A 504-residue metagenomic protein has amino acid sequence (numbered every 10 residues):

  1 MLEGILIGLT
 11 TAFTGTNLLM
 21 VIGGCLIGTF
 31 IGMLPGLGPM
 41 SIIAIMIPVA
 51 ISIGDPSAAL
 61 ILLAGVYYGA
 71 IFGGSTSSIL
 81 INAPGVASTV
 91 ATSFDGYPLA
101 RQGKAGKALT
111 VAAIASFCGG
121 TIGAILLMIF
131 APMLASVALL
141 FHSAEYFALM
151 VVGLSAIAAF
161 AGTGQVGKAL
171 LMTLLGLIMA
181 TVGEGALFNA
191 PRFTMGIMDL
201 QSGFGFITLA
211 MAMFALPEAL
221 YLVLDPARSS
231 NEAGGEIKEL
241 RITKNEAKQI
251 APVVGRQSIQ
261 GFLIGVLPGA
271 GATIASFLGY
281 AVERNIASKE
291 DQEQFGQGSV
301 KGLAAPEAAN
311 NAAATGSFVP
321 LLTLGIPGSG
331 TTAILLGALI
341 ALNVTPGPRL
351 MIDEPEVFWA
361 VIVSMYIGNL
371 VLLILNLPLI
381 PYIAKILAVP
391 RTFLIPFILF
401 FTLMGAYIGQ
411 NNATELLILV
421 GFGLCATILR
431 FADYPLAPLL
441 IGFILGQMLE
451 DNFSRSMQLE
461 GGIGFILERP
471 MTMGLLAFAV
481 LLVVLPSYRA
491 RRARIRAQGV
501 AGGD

Functional and structural regions predicted by a protein language model:
M1-A59, L139, P191-S299, A384-K385 (+3 more regions): Helix-loop-helix hairpins and the membrane-proximal interhelical loops of multi-pass alpha-helical transport proteins
C25-P39, G69-N82, I157-T163, I259-P268 (+3 more regions): Transmembrane alpha-helix interface/packing and boundary motifs in multi-pass membrane proteins, characterized by
I31-M40, I79-V90, I122-L126, I264-I274 (+4 more regions): Short helix-coil transition sites and intra-membrane helix breaks within transmembrane domains of multi-pass
P39-V49, L63, S78-P98, I129 (+7 more regions): Re-entrant/interfacial helical elements at transmembrane boundaries that shape and gate the permeation pathway
P56-I61, P98-A115, S288-L303, G330-A333 (+1 more regions): Membrane-interface alpha-helices at helix entry/exit sites of multi-pass transporters
Y67-S78, G85, S299-L324, G328 (+1 more regions): A structural-propensity feature for long, helix-poor, extended segments
Y68-G73, I114-L126, M179, K301-F318 (+2 more regions): Membrane-embedded alpha-helical segments of transport systems, primarily multispan ion/solute transporters
T110-A227, A341-R494: Membrane-embedded alpha-helical modules
